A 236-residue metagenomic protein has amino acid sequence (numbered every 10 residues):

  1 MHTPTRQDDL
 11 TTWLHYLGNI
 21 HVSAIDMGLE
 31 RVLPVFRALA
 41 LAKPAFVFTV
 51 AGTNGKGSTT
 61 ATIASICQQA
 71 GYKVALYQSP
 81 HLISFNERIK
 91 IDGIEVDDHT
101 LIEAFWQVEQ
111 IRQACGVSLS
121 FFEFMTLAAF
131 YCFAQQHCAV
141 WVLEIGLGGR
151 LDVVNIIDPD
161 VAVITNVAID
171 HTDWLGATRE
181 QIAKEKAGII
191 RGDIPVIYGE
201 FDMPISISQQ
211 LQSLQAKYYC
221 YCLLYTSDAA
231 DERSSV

Functional and structural regions predicted by a protein language model:
M1-G52, T59, S65-A70, Y77 (+1 more regions): Short functional linear segments
I25, L29, L33-K43, Q69-I157 (+1 more regions): ATP-dependent carboxylate-amine ligase catalytic core
V50-G57, T165, T226: Conserved adenylation A10 loop of the ANL superfamily
S58-T62, G149-L151: Short glycine/serine/threonine-rich phosphate/pyrophosphate-binding segments that cradle anionic phosphate groups
I63, A129, I207, L211 (+1 more regions): Aromatic/hydrophobic pocket-lining residues that form π-stacking "cages" and hydrophobic walls in ligand
G149-L151, D158-Q210, L214: Conserved catalytic-core segment of NTP-binding enzymes
Y225-E232: Conserved small/polar residues in nucleotide/adenosyl-binding loops
